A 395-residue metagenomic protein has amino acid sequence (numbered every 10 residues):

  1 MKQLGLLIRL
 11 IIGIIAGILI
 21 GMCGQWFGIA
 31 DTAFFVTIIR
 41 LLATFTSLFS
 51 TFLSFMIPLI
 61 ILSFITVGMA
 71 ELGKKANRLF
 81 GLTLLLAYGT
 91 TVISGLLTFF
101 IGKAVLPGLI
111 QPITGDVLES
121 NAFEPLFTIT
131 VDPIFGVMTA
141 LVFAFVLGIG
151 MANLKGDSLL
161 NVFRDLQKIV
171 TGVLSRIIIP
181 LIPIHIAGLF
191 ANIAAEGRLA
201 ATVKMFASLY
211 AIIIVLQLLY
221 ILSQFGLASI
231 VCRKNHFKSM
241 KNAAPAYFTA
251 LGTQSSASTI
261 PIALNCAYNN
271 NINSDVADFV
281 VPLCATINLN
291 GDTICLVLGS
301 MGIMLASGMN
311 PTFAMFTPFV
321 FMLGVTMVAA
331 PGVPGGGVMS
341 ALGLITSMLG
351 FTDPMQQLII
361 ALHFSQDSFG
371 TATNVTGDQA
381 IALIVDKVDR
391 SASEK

Functional and structural regions predicted by a protein language model:
M1-I12, A16-W26, A30-F34, I38 (+3 more regions): Signature of multi-pass transmembrane helix bundles
G17, P58-T66, S94, T98 (+11 more regions): Alpha-helical transmembrane segments of polytopic integral membrane proteins, especially the permease/helical cores
R40-T51, N161-R176, N242-T249, N265-N269 (+3 more regions): Short amphipathic alpha-helical coupling elements at transmembrane boundaries
F45, F80-L84, I113, N235-L251 (+2 more regions): The feature identifies polytopic integral membrane transport proteins across all domains of life
F52, Y88, V92-L96, I214-L218 (+5 more regions): Hydrophobic transmembrane alpha-helical segments of multi-pass transport and channel proteins
M69-R78, A152-D157, D165, E196 (+5 more regions): Juxtamembrane helix-boundary/capping and inter-helix hinge elements in multi-pass membrane proteins
P245-M327, I381, D389-K395: Helix-loop-helix junctions within the multi-pass membrane cores of secondary transporters/permeases
V297-K395: Transmembrane alpha-helical segments and their short flanking loops that form helix-hairpins/helix-helix interfaces
